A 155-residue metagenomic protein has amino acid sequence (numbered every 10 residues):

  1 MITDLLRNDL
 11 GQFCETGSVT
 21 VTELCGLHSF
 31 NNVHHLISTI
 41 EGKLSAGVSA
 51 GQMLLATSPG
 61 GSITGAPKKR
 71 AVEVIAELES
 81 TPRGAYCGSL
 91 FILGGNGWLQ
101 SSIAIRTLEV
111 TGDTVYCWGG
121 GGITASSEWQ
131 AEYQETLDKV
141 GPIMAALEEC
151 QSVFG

Functional and structural regions predicted by a protein language model:
M1-F13, L27-F30: Short acidic, Gly/Ser-rich segments with clustered Asp/Glu that frequently serve as metal-coordination loops in enzyme
L6-D9, T20, V74, A104: Short, hydrophobic/aromatic alpha-helical segments in well-folded domains
Q12-E15, E128-Q130: Short acidic, glycine/serine/threonine-rich loops at helix termini
C14-H35: Metal-dependent phosphodiester-processing active-site neighborhood
S29-G155: Conserved hydrophobic core element of enzyme catalytic domains
